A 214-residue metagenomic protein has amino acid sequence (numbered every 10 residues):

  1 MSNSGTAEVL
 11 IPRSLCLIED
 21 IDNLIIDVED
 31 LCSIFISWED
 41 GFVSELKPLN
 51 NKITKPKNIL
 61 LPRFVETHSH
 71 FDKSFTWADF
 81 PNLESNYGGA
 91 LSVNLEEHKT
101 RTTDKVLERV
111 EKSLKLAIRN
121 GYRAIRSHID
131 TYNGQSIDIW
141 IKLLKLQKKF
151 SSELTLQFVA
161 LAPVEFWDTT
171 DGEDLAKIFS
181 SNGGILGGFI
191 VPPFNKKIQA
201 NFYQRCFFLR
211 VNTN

Functional and structural regions predicted by a protein language model:
M1-N50: N-terminal metal-binding scaffold of metallo-dependent hydrolase/deaminase domains
I36, G41, K57, H68 (+2 more regions): Divalent metal-coordination and catalytic microenvironments
P48-L60: Short, well-ordered secondary-structure micro-motifs within conserved domains or adaptor modules
N58-F80: Di-metal (Zn2+ and/or Mg2+/Mn2+) metal-binding site signature of metallo-dependent hydrolases with the MBL/beta-CASP
S74-V106, I185, C206, V211: Active-site gating loops and adjacent loop-to-helix segments of metal-dependent hydrolytic enzymes
S92-R101, R109-D138, L143, S151-P163 (+1 more regions): Divalent metal-dependent hydrolysis catalytic cores, especially in the metallo-beta-lactamase
D138-F150, D168-N214: Histidine/acidic residue-rich metal-binding segments in metalloenzymes
